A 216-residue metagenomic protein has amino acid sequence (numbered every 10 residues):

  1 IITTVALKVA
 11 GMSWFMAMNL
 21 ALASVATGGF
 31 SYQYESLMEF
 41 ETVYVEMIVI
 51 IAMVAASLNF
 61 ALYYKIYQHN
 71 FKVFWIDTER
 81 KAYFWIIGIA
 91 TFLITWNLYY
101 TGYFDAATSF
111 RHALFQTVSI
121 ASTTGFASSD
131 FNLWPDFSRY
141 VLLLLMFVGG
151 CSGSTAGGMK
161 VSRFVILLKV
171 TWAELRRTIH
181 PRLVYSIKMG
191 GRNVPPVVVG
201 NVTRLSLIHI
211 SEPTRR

Functional and structural regions predicted by a protein language model:
I1-R216: Membrane-proximal intracellular helices of multi-pass ion channels
